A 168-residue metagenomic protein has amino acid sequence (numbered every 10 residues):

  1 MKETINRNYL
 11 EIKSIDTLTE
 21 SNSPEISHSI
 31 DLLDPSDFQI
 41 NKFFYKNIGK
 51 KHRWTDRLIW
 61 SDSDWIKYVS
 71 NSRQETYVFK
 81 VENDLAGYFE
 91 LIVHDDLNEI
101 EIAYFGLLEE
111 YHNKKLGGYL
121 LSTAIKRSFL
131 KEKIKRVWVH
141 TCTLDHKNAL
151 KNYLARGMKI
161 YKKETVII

Functional and structural regions predicted by a protein language model:
M1-S29, D34: Acyl-donor-binding surface of acyltransferase catalytic domains
T4-L10, H140, K159-I168: Conserved catalytic-core motifs of GNAT/GCN5-like acyltransferases
P24-R57: Short amphipathic alpha-helix that is part of the acyltransferase structural core
W60, S72-T76, K80-E99, A103-L108: A conserved beta-strand-loop-helix scaffold within acyl/acetyltransferase catalytic domains
E75, K135, K159: Short acidic/polar active-site loop segments enriched in Thr and Asp
Y104-L107, N113-S128, K151-A155: Conserved acetyl-CoA-binding loop-helix of GNAT-fold acetyltransferases
H112, W138-A149, V166-I168: Conserved beta-strand-loop-alpha-helix junction that forms the acyl-donor binding cleft
F129-T141: Conserved GNAT acetyl-CoA-binding A-motif
